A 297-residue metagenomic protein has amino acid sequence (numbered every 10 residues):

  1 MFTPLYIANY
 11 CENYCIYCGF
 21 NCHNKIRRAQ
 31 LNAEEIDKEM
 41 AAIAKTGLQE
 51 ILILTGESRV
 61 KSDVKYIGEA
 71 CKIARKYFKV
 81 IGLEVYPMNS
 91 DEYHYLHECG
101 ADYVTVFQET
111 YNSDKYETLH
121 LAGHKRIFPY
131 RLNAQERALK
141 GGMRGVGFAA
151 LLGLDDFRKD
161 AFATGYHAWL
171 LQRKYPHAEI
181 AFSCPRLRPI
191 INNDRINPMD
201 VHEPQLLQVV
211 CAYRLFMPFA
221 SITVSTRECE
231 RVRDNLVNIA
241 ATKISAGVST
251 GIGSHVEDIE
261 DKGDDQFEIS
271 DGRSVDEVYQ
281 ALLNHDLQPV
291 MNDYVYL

Functional and structural regions predicted by a protein language model:
F2-E35: Canonical Radical SAM [4Fe-4S] cluster-binding loop centered on the CxxxCxxC motif and its immediate flanking residues
P4, V85, I127, A149-A150 (+3 more regions): Glycine- and other small-residue-rich loops at beta-strand/loop junctions that grip anionic moieties
C15, I53, V106, A138 (+3 more regions): Conserved, mostly hydrophobic/aromatic
C22-D37, I43-A138, R144-F148, L154 (+1 more regions): Core AdoMet radical
L31, S62, Y66, A122-Y130 (+4 more regions): Alpha-helix N-cap and loop-to-helix initiation/capping positions
M40, I67-C71, Y93, L132-Q135 (+4 more regions): Generic structural signal for well-ordered alpha-helices, preferentially at hydrophobic/aromatic core positions
N89-E98, R144, L154-L170, C229-A240: Catalytic cores of alpha/beta
R173-L297: Auxiliary Fe-S-binding modules of radical SAM enzymes
